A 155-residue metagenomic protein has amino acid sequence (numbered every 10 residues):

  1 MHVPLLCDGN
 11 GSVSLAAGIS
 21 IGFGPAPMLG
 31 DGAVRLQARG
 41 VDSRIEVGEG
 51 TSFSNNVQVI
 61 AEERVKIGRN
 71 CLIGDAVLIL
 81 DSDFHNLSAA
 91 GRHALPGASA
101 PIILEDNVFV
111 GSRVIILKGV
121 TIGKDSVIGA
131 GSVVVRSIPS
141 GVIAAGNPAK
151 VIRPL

Functional and structural regions predicted by a protein language model:
M1-L80, E105-D106, K124, S140 (+1 more regions): Domain-scale signature associated with acetyltransferase and cell-envelope carbohydrate enzymes
I73-L155: Glycine-rich hexapeptide-repeat left-handed beta-helix
